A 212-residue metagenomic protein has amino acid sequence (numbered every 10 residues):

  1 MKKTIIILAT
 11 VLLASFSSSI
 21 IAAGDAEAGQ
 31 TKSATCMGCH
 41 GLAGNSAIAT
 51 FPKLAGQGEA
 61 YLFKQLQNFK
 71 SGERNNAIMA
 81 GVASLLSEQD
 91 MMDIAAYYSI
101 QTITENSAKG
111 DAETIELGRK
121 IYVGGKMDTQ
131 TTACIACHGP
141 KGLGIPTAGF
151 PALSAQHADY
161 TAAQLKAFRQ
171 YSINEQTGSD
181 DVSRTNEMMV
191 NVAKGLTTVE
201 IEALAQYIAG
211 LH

Functional and structural regions predicted by a protein language model:
M1-I21: Gram-negative bacterial Sec-dependent N-terminal signal peptides
S18-S33, A47-T50, I100-D128: Electrostatic cytochrome c docking/interface patches
A26, Q30, G44-S71, A80-L86 (+2 more regions): Gly/Gly-Pro-rich "capping" loops immediately C-terminal to redox-active cysteine motifs in periplasmic/lumenal
C36-A43, I94, T131-P140, L204: The canonical Cys-X-X-Cys-His
N68, N76, D93-A96: Interaction-mediating elements
S84-N106, L117, N191-H212: C-terminal capping alpha-helices of c-type cytochrome domains
I121-T132, N174-S183: Intrinsically disordered, low-complexity Ser/Thr- and acidic-rich flexible linkers and loops, especially at boundaries
A148-H212: Structured core of small recognition/catalytic domains
